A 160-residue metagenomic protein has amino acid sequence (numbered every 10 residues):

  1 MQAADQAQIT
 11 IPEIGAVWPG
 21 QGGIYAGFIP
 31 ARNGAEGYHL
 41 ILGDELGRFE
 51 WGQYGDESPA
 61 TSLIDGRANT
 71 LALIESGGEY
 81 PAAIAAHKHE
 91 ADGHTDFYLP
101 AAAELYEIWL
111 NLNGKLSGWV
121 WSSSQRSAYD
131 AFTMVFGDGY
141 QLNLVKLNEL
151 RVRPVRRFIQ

Functional and structural regions predicted by a protein language model:
M1-A4, H94-D96, A102-Q160: C-terminal, surface-exposed recognition/capping segments
M1-E90, K146, R151-V155: Extracellular adhesion/carbohydrate-recognition regions
L40-L42, F97-P100: Hydrophobic core segments of beta-strands in well-ordered, beta-rich domains
